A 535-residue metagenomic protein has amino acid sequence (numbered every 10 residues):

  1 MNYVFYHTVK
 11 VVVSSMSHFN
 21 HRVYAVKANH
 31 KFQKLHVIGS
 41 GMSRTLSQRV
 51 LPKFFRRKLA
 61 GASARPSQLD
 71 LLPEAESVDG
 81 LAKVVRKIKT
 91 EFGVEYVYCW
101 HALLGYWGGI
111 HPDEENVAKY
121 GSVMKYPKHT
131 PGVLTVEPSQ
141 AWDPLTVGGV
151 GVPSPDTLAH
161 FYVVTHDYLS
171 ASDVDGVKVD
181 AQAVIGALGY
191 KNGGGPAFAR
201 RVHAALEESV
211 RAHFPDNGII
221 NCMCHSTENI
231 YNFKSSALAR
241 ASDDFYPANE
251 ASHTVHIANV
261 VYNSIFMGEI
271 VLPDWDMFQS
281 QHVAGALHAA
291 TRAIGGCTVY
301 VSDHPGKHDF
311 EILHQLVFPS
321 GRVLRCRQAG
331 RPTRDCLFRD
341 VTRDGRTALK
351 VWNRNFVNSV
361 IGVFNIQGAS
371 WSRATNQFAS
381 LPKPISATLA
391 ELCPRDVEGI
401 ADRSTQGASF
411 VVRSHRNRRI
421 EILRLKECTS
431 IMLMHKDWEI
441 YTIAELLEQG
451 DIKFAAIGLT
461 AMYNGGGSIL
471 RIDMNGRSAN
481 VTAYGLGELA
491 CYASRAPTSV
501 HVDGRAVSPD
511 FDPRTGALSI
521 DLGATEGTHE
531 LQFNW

Functional and structural regions predicted by a protein language model:
M1-L46, Q281-H282, H304, Q315 (+1 more regions): Catalytic and substrate-binding clefts that recognize carbohydrates or anionic sugar/phosphate headgroups
V4-F5, S15-E137, P153-V163, F198-A204 (+2 more regions): Aromatic- and glycine-enriched glycan-recognition loops and surfaces that form the carbohydrate-binding subsites
F92-V97, S172-D175, F214-G218: Loop/turn elements at helix/coil->beta-strand transitions in domains of secreted/extracellular proteins
V97-C99, V177-V179, I219-N221, V301: Hydrophobic faces of well-ordered beta-strands that scaffold small-molecule active sites in alpha/beta enzyme cores
W100-Y106, Q182-V184, C222-S226: Active-site beta-loop-alpha junctions enriched in small/polar residues
D113-D167, A204-I312, R325-A348, W352-N355: Glycan-recognition surfaces
V164-L188: Active-site groove signature of glycoside hydrolases
D335-C336, N358-G362, W371-T375, P384 (+2 more regions): Non-catalytic C-terminal accessory domains or segments of carbohydrate-active enzymes
